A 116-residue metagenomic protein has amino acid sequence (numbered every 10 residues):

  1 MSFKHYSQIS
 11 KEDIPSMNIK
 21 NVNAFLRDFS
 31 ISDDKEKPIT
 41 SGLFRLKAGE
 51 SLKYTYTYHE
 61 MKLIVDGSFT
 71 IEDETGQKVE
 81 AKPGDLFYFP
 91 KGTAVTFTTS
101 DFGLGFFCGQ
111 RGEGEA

Functional and structural regions predicted by a protein language model:
M1-P38: A short, N-terminal "cap"/entry segment at the start of jelly-roll beta-barrel domains of the cupin/DSBH fold
R27-S30, T40-Y56, P90-K91: Conserved short histidine dyad/triad with adjacent acidic residue
K35-K37, L46-S51, S68, E113: Short, charged/polar surface micro-motifs in flexible loops or helix N-caps
S41-L43, M61, L86: Conserved hydrophobic/aromatic beta-strand scaffold that supports enzyme active sites
G42-L43, L52-Y56, D73, V79-E80 (+1 more regions): Short histidine-centered beta-strand/loop micro-motifs that create catalytic or ligand/metal-coordination sites
L46, Y56-I71: Short, conserved beta-strand element in jelly-roll/cupin
T75-K91: Short acidic-glycine-tyrosine-enriched beta hairpin
K91-E115: Ligand-binding loop in jelly-roll beta-barrel domains
